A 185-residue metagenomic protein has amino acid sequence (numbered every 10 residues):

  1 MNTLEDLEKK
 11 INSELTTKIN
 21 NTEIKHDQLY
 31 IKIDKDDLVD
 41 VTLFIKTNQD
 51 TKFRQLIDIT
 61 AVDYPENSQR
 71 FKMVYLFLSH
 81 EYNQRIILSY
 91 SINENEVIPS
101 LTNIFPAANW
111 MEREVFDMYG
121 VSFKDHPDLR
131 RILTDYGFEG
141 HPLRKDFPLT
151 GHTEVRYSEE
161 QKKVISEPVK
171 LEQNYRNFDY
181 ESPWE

Functional and structural regions predicted by a protein language model:
M1-E185: Terminal low-complexity/charged segments
